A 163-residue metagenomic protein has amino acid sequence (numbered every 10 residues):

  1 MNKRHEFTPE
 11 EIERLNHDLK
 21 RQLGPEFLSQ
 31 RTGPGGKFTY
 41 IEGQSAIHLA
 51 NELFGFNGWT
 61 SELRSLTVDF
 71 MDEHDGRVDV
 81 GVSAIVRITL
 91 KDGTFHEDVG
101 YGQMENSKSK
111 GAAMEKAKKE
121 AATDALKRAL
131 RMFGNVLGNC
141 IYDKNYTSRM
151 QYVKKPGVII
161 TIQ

Functional and structural regions predicted by a protein language model:
M1-I47: N-terminal, Lys/Arg- and Ser/Thr-rich interaction peptides
K3-E13, A46, L53-T161: Positively charged, aromatic-enriched nucleic acid-contacting surfaces
